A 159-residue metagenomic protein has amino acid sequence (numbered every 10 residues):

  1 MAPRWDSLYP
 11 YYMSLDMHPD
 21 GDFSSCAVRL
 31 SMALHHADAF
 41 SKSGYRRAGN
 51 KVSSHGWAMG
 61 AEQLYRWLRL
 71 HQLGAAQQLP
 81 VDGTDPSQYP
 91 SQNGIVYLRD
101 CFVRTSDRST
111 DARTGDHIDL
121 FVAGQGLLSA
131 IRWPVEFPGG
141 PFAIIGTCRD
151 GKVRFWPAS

Functional and structural regions predicted by a protein language model:
M1-H55: N-terminal capping segments
L15, A76-Q78, F142-G146: Hydrophobic transmembrane signal anchors and adjacent membrane-proximal interface regions, especially in viral
C26, M59-E62, W156-S159: Extracellular cell-wall/glycan-interacting regions and their flexible linkers
A48-I131: ...with weaker cross-activation on analogous glycine-rich loops/strands in unrelated enzymes
G115-S159: Glycine-rich, aromatic-bearing surface loops/beta-hairpins
